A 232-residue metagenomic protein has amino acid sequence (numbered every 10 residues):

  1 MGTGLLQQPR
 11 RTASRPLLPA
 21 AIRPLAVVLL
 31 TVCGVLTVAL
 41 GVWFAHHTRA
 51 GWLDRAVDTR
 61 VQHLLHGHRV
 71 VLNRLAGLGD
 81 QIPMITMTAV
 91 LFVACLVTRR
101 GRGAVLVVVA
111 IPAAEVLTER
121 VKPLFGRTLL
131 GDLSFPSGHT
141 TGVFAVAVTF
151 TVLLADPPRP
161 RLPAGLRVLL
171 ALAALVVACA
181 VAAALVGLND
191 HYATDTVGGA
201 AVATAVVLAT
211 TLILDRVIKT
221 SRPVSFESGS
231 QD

Functional and structural regions predicted by a protein language model:
M1-P83, M87, K122-R127: N-terminal transmembrane-helix/juxtamembrane module of multi-pass inner/ER membrane proteins
L6-R23, V93-R100, V152-R159, T210-D215: Structural signal for the C-terminal ends of transmembrane alpha-helices and the immediately following loop
R23-C33, T88-A113: Interfacial segments of alpha-helical transmembrane regions
L64-L75, V97-G103, T128-L130, D156-A164: Short juxtamembrane and helix-loop transition motifs at transmembrane-helix boundaries in membrane proteins
H68-R69, I85-V93, V177-A182: Hydrophobic, membrane-inserted alpha-helices
A76-R99, L154: Hydrophobic alpha-helical transmembrane segments
V105-S134: Hydrophobic alpha-helical transmembrane segments of integral membrane proteins
R127-P136, T140-D232: Membrane-embedded catalytic cores of phosphoryl/pyrophosphoryl-handling enzymes
